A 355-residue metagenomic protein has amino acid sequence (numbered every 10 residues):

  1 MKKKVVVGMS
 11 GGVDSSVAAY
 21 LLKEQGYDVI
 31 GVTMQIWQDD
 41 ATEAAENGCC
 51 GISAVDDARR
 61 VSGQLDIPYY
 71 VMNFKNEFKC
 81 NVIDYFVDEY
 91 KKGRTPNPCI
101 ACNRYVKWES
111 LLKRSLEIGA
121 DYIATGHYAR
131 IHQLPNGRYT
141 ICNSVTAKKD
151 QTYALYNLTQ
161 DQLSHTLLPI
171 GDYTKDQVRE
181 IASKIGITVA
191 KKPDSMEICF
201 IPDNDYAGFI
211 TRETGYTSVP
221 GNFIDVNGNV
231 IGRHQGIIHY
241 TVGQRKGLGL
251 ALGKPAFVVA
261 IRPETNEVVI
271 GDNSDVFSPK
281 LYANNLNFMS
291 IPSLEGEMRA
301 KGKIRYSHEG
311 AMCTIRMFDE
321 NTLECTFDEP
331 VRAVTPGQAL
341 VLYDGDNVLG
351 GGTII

Functional and structural regions predicted by a protein language model:
M1-Y156, L167, D176-Q177: ATP-dependent adenylation/nucleotidyltransferase module used to activate substrates
A124-Q133, T140-I355: AMP-forming adenylation/ATP pyrophosphatase catalytic core
